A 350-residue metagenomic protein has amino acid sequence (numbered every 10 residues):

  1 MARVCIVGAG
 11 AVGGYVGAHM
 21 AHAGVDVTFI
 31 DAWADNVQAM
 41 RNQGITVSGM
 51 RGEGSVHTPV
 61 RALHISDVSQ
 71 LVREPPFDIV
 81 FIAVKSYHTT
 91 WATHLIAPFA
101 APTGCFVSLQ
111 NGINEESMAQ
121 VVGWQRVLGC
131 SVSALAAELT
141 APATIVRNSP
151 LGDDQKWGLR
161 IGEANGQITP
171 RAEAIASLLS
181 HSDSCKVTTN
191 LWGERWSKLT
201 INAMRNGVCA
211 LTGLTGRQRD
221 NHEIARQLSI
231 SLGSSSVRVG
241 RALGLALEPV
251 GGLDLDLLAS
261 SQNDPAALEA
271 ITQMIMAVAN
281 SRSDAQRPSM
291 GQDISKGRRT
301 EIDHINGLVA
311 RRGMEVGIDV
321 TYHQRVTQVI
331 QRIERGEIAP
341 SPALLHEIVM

Functional and structural regions predicted by a protein language model:
M1-E53: NAD(P)+-binding Rossmann beta1-loop-alpha1 motif at the extreme N-terminus of oxidoreductases
A2, D78, W157: Nucleotide donor/acceptor-binding cores
A2, I230-M350: NAD(P)-dependent Rossmann-like dehydrogenase/reductase catalytic/cofactor-binding core
D31, R51, S66, Q110 (+4 more regions): Residues at the C-termini of beta-strands that transition into short coil/loop
I45-I65, N202: N-terminal glycine-rich dinucleotide-binding loop that anchors FAD/FMN and/or NAD(P) in oxidoreductases
H57-R147: Rossmann-like NAD(P)(H) cofactor-binding subdomain of soluble oxidoreductases
P98-F99, V121-R126, P142-L258: Internal alpha-helical scaffold of NAD(P)-dependent oxidoreductase catalytic cores
